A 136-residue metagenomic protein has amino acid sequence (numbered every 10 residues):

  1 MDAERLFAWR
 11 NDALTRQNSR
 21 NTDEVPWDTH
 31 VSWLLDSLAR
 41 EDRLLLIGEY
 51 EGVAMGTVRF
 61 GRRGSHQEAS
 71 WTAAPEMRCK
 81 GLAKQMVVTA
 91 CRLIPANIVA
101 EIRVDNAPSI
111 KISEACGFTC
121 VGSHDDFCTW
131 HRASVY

Functional and structural regions predicted by a protein language model:
M1-R5, W9-D12, L45, E49-Y136: Acyl-donor (CoA/ACP) binding surface of acyl/acetyltransferases
A3-A8, W27, V31, L35: An amphipathic alpha-helix signature
D12-T15, E24, A39, R78: Residue-level marker of structural boundaries
L14-W33: Conserved GNAT-fold acetyl-CoA-binding loop/helix
V25-D28, S37-L38, N106: Juxtamembrane/interface motifs at transmembrane-helix termini
L34-I47: A short helix-loop-beta-strand connector motif used in the catalytic cores of GNAT acetyltransferases and, in some
